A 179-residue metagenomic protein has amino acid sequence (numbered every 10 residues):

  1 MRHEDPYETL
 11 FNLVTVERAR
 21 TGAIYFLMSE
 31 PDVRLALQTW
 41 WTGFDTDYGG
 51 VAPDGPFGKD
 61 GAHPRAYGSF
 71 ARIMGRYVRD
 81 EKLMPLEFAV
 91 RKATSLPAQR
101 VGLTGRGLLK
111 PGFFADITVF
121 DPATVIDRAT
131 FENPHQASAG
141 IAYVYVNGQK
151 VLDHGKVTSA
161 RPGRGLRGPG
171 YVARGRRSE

Functional and structural regions predicted by a protein language model:
M1-V16, R34-P122: His/Asp/Glu-enriched, well-ordered alpha-helical/loop segment that forms or immediately abuts the divalent-metal
T21: Hydrophobic small-molecule pocket/channel-lining residues, especially in calycin-type beta-barrels
I24, P64-A66, P134-Q136: Short Gly/Pro-enriched turn/cap motifs at secondary-structure boundaries
L35-W41, T46-D47, V51-P53, V119-R164: C-terminal cap of metal-dependent C-N hydrolases
L166-E179: Short, solvent-exposed cationic patches
